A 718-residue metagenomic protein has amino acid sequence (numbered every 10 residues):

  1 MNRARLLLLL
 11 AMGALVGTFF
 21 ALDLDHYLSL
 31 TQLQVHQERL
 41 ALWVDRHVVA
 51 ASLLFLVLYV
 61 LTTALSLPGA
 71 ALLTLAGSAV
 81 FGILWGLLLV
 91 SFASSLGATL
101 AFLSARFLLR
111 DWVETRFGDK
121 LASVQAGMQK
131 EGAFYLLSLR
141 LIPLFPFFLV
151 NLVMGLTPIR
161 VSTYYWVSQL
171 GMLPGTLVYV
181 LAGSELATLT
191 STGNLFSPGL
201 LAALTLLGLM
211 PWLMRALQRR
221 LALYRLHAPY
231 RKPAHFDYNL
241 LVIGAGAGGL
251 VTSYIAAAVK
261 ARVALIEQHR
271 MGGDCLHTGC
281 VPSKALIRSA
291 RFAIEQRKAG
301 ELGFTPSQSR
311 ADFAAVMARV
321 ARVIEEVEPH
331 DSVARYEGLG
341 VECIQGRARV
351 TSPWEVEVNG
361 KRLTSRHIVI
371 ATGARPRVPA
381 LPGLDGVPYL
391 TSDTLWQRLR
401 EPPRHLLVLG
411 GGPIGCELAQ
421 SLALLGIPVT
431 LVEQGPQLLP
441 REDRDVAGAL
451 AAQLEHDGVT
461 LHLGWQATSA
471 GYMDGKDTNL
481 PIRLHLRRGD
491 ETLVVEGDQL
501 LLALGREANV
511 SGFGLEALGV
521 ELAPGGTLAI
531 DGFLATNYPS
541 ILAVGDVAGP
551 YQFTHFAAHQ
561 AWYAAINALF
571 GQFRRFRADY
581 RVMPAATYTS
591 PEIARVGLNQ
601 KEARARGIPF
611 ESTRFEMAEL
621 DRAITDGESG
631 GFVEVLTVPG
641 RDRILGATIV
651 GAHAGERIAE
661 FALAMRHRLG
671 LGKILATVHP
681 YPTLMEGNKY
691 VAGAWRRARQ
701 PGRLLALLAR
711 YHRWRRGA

Functional and structural regions predicted by a protein language model:
G17-L56, S91, S95-N151, L156-V161 (+2 more regions): Membrane-interfacial helix-loop-helix
D237-L265, L407, I414-L424: N-terminal Rossmann-like FAD-binding beta1-loop-alpha1 element of flavoenzymes
I243, A257-H269, V281, A285-E295 (+2 more regions): Flexible, glycine-rich terminal cap/loop adjacent to redox cofactors in electron-transfer oxidoreductases
I255-A261, I266-P403, G435-L439, D445-V446 (+4 more regions): Glycine-rich flavin
C280, T372-P428, V432, D457-T460 (+1 more regions): Glycine-rich dinucleotide-binding loop and its adjacent helix/turn
P306-S307, E342-Q345, R349-E357, L363 (+4 more regions): A Rossmann-like FAD-binding core segment of flavoenzymes
D385-P402, V494-R574, E660-A662, L675: FAD-site-proximal beta/loop scaffold in flavoenzymes
E442-A449, Y538, V544-E602, Y681-R703: A conserved FAD-binding loop/helix module that cradles the flavin
